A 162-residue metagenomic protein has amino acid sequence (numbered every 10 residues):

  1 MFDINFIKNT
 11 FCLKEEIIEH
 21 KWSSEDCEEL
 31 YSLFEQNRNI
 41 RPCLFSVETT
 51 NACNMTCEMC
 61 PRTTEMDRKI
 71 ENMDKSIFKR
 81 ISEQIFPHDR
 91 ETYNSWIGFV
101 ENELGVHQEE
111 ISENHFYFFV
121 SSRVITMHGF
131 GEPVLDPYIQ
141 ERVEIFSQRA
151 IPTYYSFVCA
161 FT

Functional and structural regions predicted by a protein language model:
F2-T162: Conserved alpha-helical substructure of the radical SAM core
